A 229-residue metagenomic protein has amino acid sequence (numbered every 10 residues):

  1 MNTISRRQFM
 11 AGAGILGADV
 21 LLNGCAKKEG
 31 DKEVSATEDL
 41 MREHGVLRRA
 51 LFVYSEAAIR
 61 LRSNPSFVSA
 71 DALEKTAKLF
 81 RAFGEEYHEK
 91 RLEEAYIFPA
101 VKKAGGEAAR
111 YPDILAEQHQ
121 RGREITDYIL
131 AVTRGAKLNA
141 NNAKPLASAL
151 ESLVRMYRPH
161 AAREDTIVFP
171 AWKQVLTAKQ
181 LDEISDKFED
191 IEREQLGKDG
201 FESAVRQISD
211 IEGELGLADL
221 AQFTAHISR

Functional and structural regions predicted by a protein language model:
M1-R229: Small-residue-biased structural context
